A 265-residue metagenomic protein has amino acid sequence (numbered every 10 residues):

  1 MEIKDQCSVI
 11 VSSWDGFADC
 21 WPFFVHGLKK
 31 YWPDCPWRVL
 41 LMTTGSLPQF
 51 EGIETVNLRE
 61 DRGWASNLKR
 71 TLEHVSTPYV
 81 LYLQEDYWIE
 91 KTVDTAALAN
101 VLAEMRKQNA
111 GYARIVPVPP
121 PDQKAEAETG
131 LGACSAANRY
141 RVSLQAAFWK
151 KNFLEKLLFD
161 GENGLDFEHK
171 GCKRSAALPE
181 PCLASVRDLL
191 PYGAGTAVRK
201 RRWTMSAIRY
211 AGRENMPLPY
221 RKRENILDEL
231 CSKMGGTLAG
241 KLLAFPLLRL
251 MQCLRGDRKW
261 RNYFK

Functional and structural regions predicted by a protein language model:
M1, D5, P217-K265: Membrane-proximal basic amphipathic "stem/tether" segments
M1-P22: N-proximal low-complexity "stem/linker" segments adjacent to membrane-targeting elements
H26-P36: Short, acidic, metal-binding catalytic loop of nucleotide-sugar glycosyltransferases
L40-P48: Short, polar loop motifs at secondary-structure junctions
R59-L68, L72: A short, glycine-/small-residue-rich helix N-cap motif at loop->alpha-helix starts within glycosyltransferase
V80: Short aromatic/hydrophobic "clamp" motif used to bind/position activated sugar donors
T92-P121: Conserved donor-nucleotide/metal-binding helix-loop-beta segment in metal-dependent transferases, i.e., the alpha-helix
V142-S206: Catalytic core and acceptor-binding pocket of nucleotide-sugar-dependent glycosyltransferases
